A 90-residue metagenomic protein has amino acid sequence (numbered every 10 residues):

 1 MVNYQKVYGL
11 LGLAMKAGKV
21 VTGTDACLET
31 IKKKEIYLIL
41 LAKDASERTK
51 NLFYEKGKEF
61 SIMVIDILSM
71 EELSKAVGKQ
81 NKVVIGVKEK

Functional and structural regions predicted by a protein language model:
M1-G9, E47-F53, K90: Short charge-dense sequence patches
N3-L41: N-terminal first-folded block
G9, E29-K32, N51-E55, E71 (+1 more regions): Solvent-exposed alpha-helical segments within well-ordered globular domains of core cellular machineries
T24, K43, V87-K90: Fold-independent oxyanion-binding glycine-rich loops and adjacent beta-strand/coil segments at enzyme active sites
A45-E71: Feature captures the catalytic cores and cofactor-binding loops of soluble hydro-lyases/lyases that act on carboxylate
S61-K90: Short basic, glycine-rich beta-strand/loop surfaces that mediate nucleic-acid
